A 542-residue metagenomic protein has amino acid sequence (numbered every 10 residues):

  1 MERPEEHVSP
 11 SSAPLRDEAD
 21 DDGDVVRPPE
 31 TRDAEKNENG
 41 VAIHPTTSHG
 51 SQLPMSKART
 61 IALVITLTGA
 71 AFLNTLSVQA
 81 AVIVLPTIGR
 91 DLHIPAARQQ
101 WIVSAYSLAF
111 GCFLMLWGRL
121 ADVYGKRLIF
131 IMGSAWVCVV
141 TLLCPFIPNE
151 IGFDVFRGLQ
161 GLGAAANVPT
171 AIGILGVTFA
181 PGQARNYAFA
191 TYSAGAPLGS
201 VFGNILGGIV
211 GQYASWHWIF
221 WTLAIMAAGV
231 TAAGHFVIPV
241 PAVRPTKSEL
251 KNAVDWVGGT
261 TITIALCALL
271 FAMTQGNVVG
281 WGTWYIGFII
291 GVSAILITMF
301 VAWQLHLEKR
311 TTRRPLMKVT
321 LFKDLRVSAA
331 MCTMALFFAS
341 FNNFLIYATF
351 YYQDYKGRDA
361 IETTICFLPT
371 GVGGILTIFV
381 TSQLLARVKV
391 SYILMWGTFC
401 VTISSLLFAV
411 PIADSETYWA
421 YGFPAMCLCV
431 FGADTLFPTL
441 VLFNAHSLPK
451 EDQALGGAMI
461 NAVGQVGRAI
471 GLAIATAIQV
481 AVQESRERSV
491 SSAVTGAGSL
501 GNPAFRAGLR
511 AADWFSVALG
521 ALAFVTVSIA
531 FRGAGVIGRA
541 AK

Functional and structural regions predicted by a protein language model:
E2-L76, R90: Cytosolic juxtamembrane N-terminal segment immediately preceding the first transmembrane helix of multi-pass
V64-G69, L76, A81-L85, H93 (+4 more regions): Transmembrane core module of solute transporters
V82-F113, G152-V155: Extracellular/periplasmic helix-loop-helix junction of adjacent transmembrane segments in MFS-like secondary
S104-G118, V168-I172, L368-T381: Central cavity-lining transmembrane alpha-helices of secondary-active solute carriers, predominantly the Major
F113-K126, G211, L376-Y392: Helix-to-loop junctions at the C-terminal end of transmembrane segments in multipass secondary transporters
L116, L120-V257: Helix-loop-helix hairpins in multi-pass membrane proteins, especially solute transporters
F202, L206, W419-T495, L500-P503: Small-residue-rich alpha-helical segments with characteristic i,i+4
A214-C332: Hydrophobic transmembrane-helix bundles of small-molecule transporters
